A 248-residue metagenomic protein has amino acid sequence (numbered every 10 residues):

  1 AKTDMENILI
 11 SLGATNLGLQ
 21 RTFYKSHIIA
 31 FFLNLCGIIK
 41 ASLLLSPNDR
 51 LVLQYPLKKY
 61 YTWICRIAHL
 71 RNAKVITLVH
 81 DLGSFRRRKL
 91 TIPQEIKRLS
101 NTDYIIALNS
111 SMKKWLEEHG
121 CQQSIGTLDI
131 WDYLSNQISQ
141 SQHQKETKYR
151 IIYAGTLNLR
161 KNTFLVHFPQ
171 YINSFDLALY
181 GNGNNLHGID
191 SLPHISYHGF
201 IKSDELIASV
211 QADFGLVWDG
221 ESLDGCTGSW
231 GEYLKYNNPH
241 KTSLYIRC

Functional and structural regions predicted by a protein language model:
A1, H27, L53, L159-K161: A short, glycine/small-residue-rich beta-strand->loop->alpha-helix junction that serves as a flexible
A1-F23, H167-D176: N-terminal subdomain of nucleotide-sugar transferases
H27-N34, H69, A73, T102 (+3 more regions): Active-site regions of enzymes building and remodeling cell-envelope glycoconjugates
I28-W115: Extended catalytic core of nucleotide-activated donor transferases of GT-like folds
Y55-P56, V79-G83, L128-D132, Y180-N182 (+1 more regions): Histidine-centered beta-alpha loop that forms part of the nucleotide-sugar donor binding/catalytic region in diverse
D103-E117, C121-S139: Donor nucleotide-sugar binding/catalytic pocket of nucleotide-sugar-dependent glycosyltransferases
L134-A208: Conserved catalytic-core segment of nucleotide-activated headgroup transferases in glycan assembly
V210-R247: Nucleotide-sugar-dependent
